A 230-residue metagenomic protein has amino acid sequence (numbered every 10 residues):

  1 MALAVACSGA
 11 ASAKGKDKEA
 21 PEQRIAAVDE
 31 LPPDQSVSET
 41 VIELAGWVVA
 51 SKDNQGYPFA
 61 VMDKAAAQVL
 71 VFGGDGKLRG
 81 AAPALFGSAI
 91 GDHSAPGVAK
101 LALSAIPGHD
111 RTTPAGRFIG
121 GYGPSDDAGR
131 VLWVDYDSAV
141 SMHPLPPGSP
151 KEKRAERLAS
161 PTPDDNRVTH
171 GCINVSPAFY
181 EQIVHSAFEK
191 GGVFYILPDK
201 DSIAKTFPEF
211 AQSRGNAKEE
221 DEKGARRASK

Functional and structural regions predicted by a protein language model:
M1-A6: Bacterial N-terminal signal peptides
C7-K14: Sec/Tat signal peptide C-region and signal peptidase I cleavage site
K14-K16, D110-K230: Exported/periplasmic cell-wall-interacting domains
D17-V48: N-terminal low-complexity, Pro/Thr/Ser-rich intrinsically disordered segments that act as propeptides or flexible
L31, Q35-I42, G56-F59, D63 (+2 more regions): Soluble non-cytosolic domains of exported or imported proteins
T40-K153, E220, G224-A225: Gly/Pro-biased beta-strand-loop elements
